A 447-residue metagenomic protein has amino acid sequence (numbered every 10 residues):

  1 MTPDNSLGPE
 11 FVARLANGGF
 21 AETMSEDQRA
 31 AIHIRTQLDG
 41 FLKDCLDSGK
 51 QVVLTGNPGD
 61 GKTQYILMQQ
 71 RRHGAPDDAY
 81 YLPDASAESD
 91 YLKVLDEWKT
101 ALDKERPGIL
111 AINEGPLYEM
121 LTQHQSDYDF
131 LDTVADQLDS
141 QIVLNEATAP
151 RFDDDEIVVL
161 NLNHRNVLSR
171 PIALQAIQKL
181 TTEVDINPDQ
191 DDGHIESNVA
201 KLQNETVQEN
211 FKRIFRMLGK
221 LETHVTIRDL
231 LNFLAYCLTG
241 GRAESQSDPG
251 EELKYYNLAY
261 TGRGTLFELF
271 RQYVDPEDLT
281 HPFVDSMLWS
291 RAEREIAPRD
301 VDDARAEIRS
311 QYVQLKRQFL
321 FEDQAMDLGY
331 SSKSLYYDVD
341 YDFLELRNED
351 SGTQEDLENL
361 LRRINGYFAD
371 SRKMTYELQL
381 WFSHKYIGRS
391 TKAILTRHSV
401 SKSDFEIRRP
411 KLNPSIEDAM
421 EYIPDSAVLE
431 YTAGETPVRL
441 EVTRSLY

Functional and structural regions predicted by a protein language model:
M1-E10: Interdomain "pre-motor" coupling segment immediately N-terminal to P-loop NTPase/helicase cores
E10-L46: N-terminal pre-Walker A segment at the start of P-loop NTPase domains
C45-I66: Walker A/P-loop nucleotide-binding motif
D47-S48, D103-R106, N187-P188: Short loop/turn elements that form and flank the Walker-type P-loop nucleotide-binding site in RecA-like NTPase cores
I66-H73: A conserved segment at the C-terminal end of the G1
A75-Q125: Conserved nucleotide-sensing/catalytic segment adjacent to the nucleotide-binding pocket in NTP-handling enzymes
N113-T182: Replace "adjacent to P-loop NTPase cores in ATP/GTP-dependent enzymes" with "adjacent to NTP-binding cores
T181-Y431: Extended alpha-helical coiled-coil/bundle linker/stalk regions that scaffold oligomerization and domain organization
